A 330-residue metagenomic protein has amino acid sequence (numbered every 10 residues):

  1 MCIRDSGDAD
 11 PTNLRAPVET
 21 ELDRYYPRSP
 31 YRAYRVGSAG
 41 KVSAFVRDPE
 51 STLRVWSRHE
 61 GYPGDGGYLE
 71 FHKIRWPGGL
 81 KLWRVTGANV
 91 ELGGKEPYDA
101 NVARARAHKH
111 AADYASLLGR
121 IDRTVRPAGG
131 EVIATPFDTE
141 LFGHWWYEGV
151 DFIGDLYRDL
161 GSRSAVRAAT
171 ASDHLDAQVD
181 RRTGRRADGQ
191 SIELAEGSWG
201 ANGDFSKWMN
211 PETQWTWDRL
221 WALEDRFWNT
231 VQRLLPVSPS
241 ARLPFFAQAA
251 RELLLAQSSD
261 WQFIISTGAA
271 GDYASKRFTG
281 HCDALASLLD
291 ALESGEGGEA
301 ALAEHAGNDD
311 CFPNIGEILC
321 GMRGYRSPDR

Functional and structural regions predicted by a protein language model:
M1-D5: Conserved small/polar residues in nucleotide/adenosyl-binding loops
D8-T12: Conserved motor-region signature of P-loop NTPase helicases/translocases
A16-R330: Active-site and substrate-binding clefts of carbohydrate-active enzymes
